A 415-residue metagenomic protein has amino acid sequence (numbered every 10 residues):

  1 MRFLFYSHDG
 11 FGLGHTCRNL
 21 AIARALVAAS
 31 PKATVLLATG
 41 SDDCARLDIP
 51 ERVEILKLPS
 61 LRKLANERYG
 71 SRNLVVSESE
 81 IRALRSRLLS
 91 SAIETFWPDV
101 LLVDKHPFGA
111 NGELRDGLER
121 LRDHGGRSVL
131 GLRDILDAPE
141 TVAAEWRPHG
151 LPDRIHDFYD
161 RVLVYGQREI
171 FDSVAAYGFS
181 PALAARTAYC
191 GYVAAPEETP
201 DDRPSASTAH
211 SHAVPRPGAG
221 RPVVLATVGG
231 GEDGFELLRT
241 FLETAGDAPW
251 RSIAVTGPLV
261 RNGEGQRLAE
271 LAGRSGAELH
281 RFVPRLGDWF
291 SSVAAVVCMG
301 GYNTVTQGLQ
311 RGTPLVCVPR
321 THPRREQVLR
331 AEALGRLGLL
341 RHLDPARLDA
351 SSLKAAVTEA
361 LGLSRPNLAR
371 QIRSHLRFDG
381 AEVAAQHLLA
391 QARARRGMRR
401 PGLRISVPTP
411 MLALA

Functional and structural regions predicted by a protein language model:
F5-S7, A25-E80, L84-S86: Conserved nucleotide-sugar phosphate-binding/catalytic loop shared by glycosyltransferases and other
S7-L20, D43-C44, G234-F235: A short, glycine/small-residue-rich beta-strand->loop->alpha-helix junction that serves as a flexible
A23-A25, Y177, Y192-A295: Donor-nucleotide binding loops and adjacent catalytic segments primarily of GT-B fold Leloir glycosyltransferases
L89-N111: Short N-terminal targeting/anchoring amphipathic segment
L118-Y189: Active-site-proximal region of nucleotide-activated glycan assembly enzymes, centered on histidine/acidic-rich loops
R285-L329: A donor-sugar binding/catalytic signature common to diverse glycosyltransferases and related nucleotide-sugar
P323-A356: Change "using UDP/GDP/dTDP sugars" to "using nucleotide sugars
A355, E359-A415: C-terminal amphipathic helix plus adjacent low-complexity, charged tail appended to glycosyltransferase catalytic
